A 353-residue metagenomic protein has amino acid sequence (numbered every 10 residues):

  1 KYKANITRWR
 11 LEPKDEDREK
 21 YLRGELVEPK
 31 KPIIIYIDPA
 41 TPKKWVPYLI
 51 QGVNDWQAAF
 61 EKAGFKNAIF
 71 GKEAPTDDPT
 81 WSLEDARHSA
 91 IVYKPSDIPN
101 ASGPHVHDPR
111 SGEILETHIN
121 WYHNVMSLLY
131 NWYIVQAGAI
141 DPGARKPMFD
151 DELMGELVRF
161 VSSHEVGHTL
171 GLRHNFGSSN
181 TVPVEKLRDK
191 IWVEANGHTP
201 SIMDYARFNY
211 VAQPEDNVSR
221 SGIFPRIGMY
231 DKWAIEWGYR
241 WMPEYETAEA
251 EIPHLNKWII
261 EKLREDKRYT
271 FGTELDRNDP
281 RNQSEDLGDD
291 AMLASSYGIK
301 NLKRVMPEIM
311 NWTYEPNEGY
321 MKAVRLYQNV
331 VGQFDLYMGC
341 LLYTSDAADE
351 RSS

Functional and structural regions predicted by a protein language model:
K1-T41, A59, A74-L128, Y133-F149 (+2 more regions): Auxiliary tRNA-acceptor-end handling modules of aminoacyl-tRNA synthetases
D17, Q57-A68, V166-F176: Secondary-structure transition/capping motifs at alpha-helix termini and the adjoining loop/turn into the next element
A40-A68: Zn2+-dependent metallopeptidase catalytic core
W45, L49-G52, M154, V158 (+1 more regions): Stable alpha-helical elements in mature extracytoplasmic
P47-L49, A59, S102-H105, H118-I119 (+3 more regions): Short, solvent-exposed loop/turn and secondary-structure capping segments
E73-K94, E156-Q213: The catalytic-center signature of Zn2+-dependent metalloproteases
N120-E152, V161, R220-E246: Polar, glycine-rich mid-to-C-terminal structural blocks that act as macromolecule-binding/assembly scaffolds
S179-S345, S353: Conserved catalytic/binding loops enriched for acidic/polar residues
